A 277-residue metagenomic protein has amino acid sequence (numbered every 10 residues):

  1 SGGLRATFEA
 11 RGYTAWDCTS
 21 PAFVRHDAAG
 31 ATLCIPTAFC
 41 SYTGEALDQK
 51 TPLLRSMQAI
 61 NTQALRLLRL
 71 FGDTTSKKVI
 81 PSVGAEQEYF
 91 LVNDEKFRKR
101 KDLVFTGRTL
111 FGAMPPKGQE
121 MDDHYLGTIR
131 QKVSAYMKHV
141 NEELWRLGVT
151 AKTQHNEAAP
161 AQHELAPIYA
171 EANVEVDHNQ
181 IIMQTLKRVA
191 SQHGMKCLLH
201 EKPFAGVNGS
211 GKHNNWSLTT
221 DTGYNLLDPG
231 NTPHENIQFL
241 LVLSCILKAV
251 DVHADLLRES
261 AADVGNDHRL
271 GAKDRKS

Functional and structural regions predicted by a protein language model:
S1-L199, F204-K276: Glycine-rich, acidic/polar active-site loops that bind/position phosphate-bearing ligands
